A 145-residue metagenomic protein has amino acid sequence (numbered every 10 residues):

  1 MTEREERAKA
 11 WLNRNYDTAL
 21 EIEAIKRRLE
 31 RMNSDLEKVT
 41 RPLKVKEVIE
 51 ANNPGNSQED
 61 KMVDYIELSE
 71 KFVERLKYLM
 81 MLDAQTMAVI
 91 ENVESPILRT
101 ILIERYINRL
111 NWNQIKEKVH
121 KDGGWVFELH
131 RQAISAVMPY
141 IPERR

Functional and structural regions predicted by a protein language model:
M1-N92, P139-R145: N-terminal interaction/assembly modules
L82-Q85, P96-L98, L129: N-terminal positioning helix adjacent to the helix-turn-helix/winged-helix DNA-binding module
V93-L110: Short amphipathic alpha helix immediately N-terminal
N108-G124: Helix-turn-helix DNA-binding module
H120-Y140: DNA-recognition helix of helix-turn-helix
